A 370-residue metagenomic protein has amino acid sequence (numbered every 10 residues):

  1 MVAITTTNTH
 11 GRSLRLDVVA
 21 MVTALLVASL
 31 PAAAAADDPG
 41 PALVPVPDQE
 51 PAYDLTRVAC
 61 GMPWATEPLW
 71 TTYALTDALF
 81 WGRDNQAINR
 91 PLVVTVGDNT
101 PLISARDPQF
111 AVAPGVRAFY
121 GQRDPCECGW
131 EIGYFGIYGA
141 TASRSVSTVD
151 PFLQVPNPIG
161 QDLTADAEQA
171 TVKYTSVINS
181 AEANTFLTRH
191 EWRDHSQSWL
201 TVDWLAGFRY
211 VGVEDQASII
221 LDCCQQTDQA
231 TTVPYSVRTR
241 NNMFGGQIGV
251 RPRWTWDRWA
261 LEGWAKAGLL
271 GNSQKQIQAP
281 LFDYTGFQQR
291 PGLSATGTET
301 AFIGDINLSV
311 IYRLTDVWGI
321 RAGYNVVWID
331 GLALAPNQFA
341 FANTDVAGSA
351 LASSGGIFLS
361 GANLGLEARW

Functional and structural regions predicted by a protein language model:
D17-S29: Bacterial N-terminal signal peptides
A35-L75, R189-W199: Outer-membrane beta-barrel biogenesis signature
M62-T71, N85-A87, R123-C128, H190-T201 (+2 more regions): Short loop/turn motifs that connect adjacent beta-strands in outer-membrane beta-barrel proteins
T72-T76, C128-I132, L200-F208, G246-I248 (+4 more regions): Transmembrane beta-strands of outer-membrane beta-barrel proteins
A78-D84, G136-A140, F208-E214, W256 (+3 more regions): Transmembrane beta-strands of outer-membrane beta-barrel pores
A87-A111, G139-I178, G212-N242, N272-A301 (+2 more regions): Extracellular/periplasm-exposed beta-strand and loop segments of Gram-negative cell-envelope proteins, dominated by
Q122-D124, L187-R189, P252-W254, V310-Y312 (+1 more regions): Residue-level signature of outer-membrane beta-barrel architecture
T185, G355-W370: Outer-membrane beta-barrel "beta-signal"
